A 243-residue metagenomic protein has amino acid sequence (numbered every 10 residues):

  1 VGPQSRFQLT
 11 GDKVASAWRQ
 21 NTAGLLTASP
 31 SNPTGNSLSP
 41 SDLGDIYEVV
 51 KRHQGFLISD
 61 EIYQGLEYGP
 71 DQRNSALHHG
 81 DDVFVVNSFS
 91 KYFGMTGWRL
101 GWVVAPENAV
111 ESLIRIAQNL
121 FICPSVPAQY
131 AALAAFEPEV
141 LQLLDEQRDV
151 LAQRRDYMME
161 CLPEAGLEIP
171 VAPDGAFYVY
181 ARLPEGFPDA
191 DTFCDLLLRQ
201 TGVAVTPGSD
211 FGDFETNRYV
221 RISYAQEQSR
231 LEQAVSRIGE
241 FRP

Functional and structural regions predicted by a protein language model:
G2-G69: Active-site phosphate-binding strand-loop segment of PLP-dependent enzymes
A15-S16, F187, L196-V205, F211-P243: PLP-dependent enzyme catalytic core of the Aspartate aminotransferase-like
L26, I58-S59, V85-N87, I122 (+1 more regions): Hydrophobic residues in well-ordered beta-strands that form the structural core
R52-H53, A165, T201: Helix C-cap/helix->beta junction micro-motif
D81-D149, M159-L162, F241-R242: Conserved core segment of the aminotransferase class I/II
V104, Y180-R182, S223-A225: Short hydrophobic/aromatic beta-strand micro-patches that form the beta-sheet surface supporting nucleotide- or nucleic
L133, D149-M159, P170-R182: Conserved glycine-rich beta-strand-loop-beta hairpin in the small C-terminal domain of fold type I
